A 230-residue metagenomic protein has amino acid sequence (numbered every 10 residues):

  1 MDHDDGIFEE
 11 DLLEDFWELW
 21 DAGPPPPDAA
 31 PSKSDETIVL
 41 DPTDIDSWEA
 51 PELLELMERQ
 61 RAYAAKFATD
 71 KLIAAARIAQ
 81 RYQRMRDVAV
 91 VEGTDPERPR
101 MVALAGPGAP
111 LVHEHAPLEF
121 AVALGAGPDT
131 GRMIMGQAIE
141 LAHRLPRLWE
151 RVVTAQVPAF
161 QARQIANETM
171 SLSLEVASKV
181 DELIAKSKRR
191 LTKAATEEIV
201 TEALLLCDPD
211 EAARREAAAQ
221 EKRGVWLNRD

Functional and structural regions predicted by a protein language model:
M1-D230: Conserved C-terminal region and hinge/linker of Rieske [2Fe-2S] proteins, especially in Rieske oxygenase systems
